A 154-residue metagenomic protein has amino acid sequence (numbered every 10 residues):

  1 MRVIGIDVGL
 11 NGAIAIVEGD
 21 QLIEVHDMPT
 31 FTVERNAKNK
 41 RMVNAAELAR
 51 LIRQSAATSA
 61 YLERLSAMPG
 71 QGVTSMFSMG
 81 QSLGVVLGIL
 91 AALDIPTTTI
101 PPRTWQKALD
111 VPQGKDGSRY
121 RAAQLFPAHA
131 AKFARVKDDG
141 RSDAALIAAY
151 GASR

Functional and structural regions predicted by a protein language model:
M1-R154: Phosphate- and other anionic-substrate recognition elements at nucleic-acid/protein interfaces
